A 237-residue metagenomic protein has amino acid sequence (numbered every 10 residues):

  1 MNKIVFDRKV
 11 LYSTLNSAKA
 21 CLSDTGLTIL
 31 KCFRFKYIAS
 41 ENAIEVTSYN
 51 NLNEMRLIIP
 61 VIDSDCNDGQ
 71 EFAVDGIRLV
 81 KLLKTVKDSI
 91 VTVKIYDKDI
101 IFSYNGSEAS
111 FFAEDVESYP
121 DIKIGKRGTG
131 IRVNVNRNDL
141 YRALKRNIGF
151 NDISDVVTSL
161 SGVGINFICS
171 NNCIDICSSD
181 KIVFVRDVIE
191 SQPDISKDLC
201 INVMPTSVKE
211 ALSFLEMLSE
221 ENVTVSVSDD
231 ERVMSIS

Functional and structural regions predicted by a protein language model:
M1-S237: Structural preference for solvent-exposed beta-strand-turn elements and adjacent flexible terminal/loop segments within
